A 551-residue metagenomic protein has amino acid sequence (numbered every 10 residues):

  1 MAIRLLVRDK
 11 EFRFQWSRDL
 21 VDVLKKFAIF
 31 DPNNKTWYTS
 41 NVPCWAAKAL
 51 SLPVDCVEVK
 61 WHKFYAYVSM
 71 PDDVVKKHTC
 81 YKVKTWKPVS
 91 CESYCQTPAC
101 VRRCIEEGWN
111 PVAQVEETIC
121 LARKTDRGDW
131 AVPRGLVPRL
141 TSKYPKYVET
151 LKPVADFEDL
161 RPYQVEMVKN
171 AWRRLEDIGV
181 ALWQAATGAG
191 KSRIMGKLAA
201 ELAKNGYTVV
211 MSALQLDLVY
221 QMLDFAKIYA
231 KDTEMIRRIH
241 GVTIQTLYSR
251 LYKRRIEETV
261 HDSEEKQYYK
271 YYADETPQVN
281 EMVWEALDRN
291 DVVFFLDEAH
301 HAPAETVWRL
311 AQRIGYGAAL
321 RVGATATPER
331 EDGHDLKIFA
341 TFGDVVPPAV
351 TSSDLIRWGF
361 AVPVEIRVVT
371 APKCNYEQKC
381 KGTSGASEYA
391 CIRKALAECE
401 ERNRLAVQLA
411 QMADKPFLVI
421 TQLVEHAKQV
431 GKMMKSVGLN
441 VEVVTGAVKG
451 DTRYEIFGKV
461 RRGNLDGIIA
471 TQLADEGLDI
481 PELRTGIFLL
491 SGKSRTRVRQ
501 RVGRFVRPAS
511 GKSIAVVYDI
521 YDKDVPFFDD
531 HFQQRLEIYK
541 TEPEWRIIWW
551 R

Functional and structural regions predicted by a protein language model:
M1-E158, E166: Accessory DNA-engaging acidic/polar modules
E176-A200, I469: Walker A/P-loop
A189-A226, R330, V424-E425: Conserved Walker A/P-loop ATP-binding site and its immediately adjacent core in helicase/helicase-like ATPase domains
Y220, L418, K428-K432, L439-D475: Conserved helicase ATPase core of P-loop NTP-dependent helicases/translocases
R255-R330: SF2 helicase catalytic motif II
H300-R367, Y539: Post-DEXD/H (motif II) to motif III coupling segment of the RecA-like Helicase ATP-binding lobe
S384-Q422, H426-M433: Conserved interdomain hinge at the start of the Helicase C-terminal
R504-L536: Conserved segment of the helicase C-terminal RecA-like domain
